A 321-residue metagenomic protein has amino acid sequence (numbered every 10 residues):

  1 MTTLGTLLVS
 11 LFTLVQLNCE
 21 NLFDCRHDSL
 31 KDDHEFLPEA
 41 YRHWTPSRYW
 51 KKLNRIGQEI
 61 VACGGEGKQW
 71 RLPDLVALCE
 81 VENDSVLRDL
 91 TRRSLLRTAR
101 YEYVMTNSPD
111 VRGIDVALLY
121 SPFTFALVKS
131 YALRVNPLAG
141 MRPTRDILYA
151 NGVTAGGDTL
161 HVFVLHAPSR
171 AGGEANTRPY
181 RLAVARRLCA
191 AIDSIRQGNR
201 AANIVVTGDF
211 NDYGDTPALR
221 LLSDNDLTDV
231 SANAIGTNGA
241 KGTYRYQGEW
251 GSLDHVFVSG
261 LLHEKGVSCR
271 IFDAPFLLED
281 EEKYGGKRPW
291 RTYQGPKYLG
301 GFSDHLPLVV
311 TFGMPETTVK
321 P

Functional and structural regions predicted by a protein language model:
L8-R100, V104-V116, A185-R186, K283-W290 (+2 more regions): N-terminal, active-site-proximal structural segment of metallo-dependent hydrolase catalytic domains
L17-E20, C79-V81, M105-P109, S121-P122 (+5 more regions): Active-site-proximal beta-strand/loop segments in catalytic clefts of secreted hydrolases
L30-D33, A155, L160-Y180: Active-site His/acidic residue clusters
P38-Y49, L72-L78, M105-T106, N136-L138 (+4 more regions): Second-shell loop/turn segments in exported
L75, V81-A167: Structured beta-strand-rich core segments of catalytic domains in phosphoester-bond hydrolases
N83-S85, V111-G113, R170-G172, N211-P217 (+1 more regions): Active-site environment of divalent metal-dependent phosphoester hydrolases
A175-R200: A long, amphipathic alpha-helix that forms part of the scaffold/cap immediately adjacent to metal-dependent active
I192-I204, N211-P321: Metal-dependent phosphoester-hydrolase catalytic domains
